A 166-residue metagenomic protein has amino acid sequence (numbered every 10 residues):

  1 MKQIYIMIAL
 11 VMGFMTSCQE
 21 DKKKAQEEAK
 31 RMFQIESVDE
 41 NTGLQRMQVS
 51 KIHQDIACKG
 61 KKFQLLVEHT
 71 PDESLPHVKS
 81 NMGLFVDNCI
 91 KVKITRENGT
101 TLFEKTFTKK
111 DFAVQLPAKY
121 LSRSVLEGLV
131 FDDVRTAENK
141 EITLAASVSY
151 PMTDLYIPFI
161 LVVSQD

Functional and structural regions predicted by a protein language model:
M1-I4: Positively charged n-region of N-terminal signal peptides that target proteins for export
I6-L10: Sec-dependent N-terminal signal peptides
F14-S17: C-terminal motif of bacterial Sec signal peptides marking the signal peptidase cleavage site
Q19-S37: Short, low-complexity, disordered segments immediately C-terminal to signal peptides in bacterial exported proteins
E36-D132: Surface-exposed acidic loop/strand-edge motifs in secreted or periplasmic proteins that form small linear binding
D87-C89, D154-F159: Short, surface-exposed coil-to-beta transition loops
I90-I94, I160-Q165: Beta-propeller blade signature
Q115-Y156: Acidic, glycine-rich flexible loop segments
